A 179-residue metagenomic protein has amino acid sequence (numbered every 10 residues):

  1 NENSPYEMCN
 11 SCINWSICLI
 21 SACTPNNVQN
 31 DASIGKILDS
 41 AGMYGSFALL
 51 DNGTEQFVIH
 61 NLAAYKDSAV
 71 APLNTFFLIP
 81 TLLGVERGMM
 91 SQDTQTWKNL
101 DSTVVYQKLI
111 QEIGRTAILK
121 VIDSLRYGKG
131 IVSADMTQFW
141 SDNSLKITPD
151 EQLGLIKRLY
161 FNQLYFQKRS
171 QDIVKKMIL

Functional and structural regions predicted by a protein language model:
N1-N10: Bacterial N-terminal signal peptides that target proteins for export
C9-L19: Bacterial N-terminal signal peptides
A22-C23: N-terminal Sec signal peptide cleavage junction
Q29-A64: A short, well-structured edge-of-sheet supersecondary motif
A69-W97: Active-site SXXK
Y106-Y165: Mid-domain, small-residue-enriched loop/turn segments at the edges of structured enzyme/sensor domains
F166-L179: Conserved SxxK-family serine transpeptidase/carboxypeptidase catalytic domain of penicillin-binding proteins
